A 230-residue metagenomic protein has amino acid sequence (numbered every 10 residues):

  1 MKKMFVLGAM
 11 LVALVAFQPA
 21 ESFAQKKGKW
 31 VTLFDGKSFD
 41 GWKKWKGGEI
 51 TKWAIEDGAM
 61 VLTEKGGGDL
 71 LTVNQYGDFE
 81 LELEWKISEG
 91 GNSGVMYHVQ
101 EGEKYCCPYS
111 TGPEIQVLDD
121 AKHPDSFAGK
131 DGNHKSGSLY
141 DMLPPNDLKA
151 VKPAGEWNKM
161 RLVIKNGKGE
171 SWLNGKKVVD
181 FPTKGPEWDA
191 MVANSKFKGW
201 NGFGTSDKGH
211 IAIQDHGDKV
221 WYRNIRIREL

Functional and structural regions predicted by a protein language model:
M1-Q25: Bacterial Sec-dependent N-terminal signal peptides
S22-L230: Carbohydrate-interacting regions of secretory-pathway proteins
